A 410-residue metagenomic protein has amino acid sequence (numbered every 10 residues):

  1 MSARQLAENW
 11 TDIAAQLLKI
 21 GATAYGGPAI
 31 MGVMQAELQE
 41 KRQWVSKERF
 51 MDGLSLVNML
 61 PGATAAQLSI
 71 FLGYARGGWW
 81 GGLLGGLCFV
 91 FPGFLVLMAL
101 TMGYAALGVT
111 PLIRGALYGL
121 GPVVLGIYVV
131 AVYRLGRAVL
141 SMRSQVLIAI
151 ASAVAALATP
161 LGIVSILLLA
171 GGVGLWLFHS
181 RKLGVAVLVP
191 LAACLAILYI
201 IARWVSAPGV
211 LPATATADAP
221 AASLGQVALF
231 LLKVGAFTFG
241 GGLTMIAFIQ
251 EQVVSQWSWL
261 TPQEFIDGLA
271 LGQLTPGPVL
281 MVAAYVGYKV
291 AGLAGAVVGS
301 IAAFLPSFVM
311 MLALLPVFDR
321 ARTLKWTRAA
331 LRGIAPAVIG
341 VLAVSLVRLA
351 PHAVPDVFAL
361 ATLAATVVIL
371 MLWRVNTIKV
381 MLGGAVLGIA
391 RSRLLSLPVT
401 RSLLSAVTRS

Functional and structural regions predicted by a protein language model:
M1-L60, F71-T275, V279-S410: Multi-pass membrane proteins that catalyze or facilitate reactions on polyprenyl-/lipid-phosphate substrates and their
T64-Q67: Conserved beta-loop-alpha segment that forms the PLP phosphate-binding cup at the N-terminus of a helix
